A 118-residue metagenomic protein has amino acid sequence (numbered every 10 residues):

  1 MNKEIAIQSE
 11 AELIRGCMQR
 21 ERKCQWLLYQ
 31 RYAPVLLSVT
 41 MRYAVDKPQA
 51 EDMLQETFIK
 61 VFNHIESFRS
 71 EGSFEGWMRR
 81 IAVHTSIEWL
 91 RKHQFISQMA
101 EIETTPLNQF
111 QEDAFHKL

Functional and structural regions predicted by a protein language model:
M1-R15: Extreme N-terminal regulatory/targeting segments of RNA polymerase sigma factors
A6-I7, E88, I96-L118: Internal acidic/polar
I14-L37: A short, charge-rich alpha-helical start-of-domain segment used by transcription regulators
M18-Q19, R42-V45, E56-S73, K92-Q94: Sigma70-family region 2
S38, D52-I59, G72-H84: Structural recognition of an alpha-helix C-terminal capping motif at a helix-to-coil junction
E66-S70, R80-A100: Arg/Lys-rich amphipathic alpha helix in sigma70-family domain 2
